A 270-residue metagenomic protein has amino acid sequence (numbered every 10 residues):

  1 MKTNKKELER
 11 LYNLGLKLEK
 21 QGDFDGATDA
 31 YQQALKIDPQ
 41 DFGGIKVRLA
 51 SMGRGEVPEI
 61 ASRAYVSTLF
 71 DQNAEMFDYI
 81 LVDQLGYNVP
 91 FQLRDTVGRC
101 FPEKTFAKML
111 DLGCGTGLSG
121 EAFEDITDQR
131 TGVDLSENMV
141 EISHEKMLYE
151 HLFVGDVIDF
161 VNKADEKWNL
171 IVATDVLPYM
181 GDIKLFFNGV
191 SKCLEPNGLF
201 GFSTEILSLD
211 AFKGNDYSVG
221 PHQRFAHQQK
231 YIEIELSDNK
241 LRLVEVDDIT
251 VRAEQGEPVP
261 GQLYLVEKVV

Functional and structural regions predicted by a protein language model:
N4-S67: N-terminal auxiliary segments of SAM/dcSAM-dependent transferases
G86-T105: Conserved alpha-helix/loop element of class I SAM-dependent methyltransferases that forms part of the SAM/SAH-binding
K108-F160: Class I SAM-dependent methyltransferase SAM/SAH-binding core
V172: A conserved beta-strand element that flanks and buttresses the S-adenosyl-L-methionine
K184-L199: A short glycine-rich, Lys/Arg-flanked "PGG" loop and its adjoining helix->strand segment in the class I
F202-F225: Short, glycine-/aromatic-enriched active-site segment of Class I SAM-dependent methyltransferases
R224-K240, V246: Short alpha-helix
T250-V270: Core SAM-dependent methyltransferase catalytic element
